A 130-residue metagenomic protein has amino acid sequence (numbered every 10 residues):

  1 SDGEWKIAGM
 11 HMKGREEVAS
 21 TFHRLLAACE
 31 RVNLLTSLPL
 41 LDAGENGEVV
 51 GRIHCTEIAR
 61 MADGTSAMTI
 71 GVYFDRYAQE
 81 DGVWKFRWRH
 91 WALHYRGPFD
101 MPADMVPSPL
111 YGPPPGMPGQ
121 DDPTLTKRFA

Functional and structural regions predicted by a protein language model:
S1-E57: A solvent-exposed, acidic/Ser-Thr-rich amphipathic alpha-helical stretch
E16-E17, I70-G71, M105-S108: Juxtamembrane/interface motifs at transmembrane-helix termini
L34-T36, A67-Y73: Short, surface-exposed coil-to-beta transition loops
V50, V72-D104: Short beta-strand edge/turn micro-motifs at domain boundaries
I58-A67, R96: Short, cysteine-centered beta-strand-loop-beta hairpins and adjacent loop/turn segments enriched in charged/polar
F99-A130: Acidic/histidine-enriched, glycine/proline-rich intrinsically disordered or flexible terminal extensions
